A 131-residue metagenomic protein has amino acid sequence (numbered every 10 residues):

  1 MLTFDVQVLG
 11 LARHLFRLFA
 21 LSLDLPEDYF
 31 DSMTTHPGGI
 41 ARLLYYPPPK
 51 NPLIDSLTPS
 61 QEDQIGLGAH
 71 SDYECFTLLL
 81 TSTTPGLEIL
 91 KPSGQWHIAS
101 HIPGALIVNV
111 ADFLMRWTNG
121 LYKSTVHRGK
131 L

Functional and structural regions predicted by a protein language model:
M1-L131: Peripheral, non-catalytic segments flanking oxidoreductase cores
